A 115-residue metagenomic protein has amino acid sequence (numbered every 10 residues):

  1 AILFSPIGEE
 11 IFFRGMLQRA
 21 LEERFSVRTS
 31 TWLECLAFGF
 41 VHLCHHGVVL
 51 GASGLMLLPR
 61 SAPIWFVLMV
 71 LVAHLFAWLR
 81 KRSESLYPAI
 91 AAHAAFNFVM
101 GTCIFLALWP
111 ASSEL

Functional and structural regions predicted by a protein language model:
A1-L115: Transmembrane helix-loop-helix hairpins at the membrane interface of multi-pass integral membrane proteins
